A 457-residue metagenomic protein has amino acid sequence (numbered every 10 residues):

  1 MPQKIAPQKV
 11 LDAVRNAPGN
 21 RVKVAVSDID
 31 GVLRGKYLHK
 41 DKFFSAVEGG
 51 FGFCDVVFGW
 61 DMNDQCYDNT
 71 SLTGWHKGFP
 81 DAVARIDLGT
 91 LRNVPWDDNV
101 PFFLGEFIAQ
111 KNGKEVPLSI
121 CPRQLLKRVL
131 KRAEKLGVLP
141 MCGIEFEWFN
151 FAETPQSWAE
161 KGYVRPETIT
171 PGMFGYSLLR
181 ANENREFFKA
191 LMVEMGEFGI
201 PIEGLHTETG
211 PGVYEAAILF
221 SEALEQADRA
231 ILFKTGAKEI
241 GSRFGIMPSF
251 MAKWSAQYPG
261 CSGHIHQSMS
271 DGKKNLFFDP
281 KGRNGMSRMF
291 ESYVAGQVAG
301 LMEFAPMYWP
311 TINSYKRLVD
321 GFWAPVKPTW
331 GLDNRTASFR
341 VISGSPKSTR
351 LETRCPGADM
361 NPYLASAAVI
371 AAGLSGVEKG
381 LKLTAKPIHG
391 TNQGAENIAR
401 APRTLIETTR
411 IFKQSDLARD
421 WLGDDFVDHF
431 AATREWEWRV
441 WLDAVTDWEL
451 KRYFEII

Functional and structural regions predicted by a protein language model:
M1-G204, N397-I457: ATP/Mg2+-dependent ligation/transfer catalytic cores
I5, E239-I240, I246-M247, S270-I457: Catalytic-core signal marking the mid-to-C-terminal active-site face
D28-D30, I108-V116, R180, F220-Q226 (+4 more regions): A generic structural motif
R92-N99, L205-G210, Y258, T329-G331 (+1 more regions): Short glycine/proline-enriched loop/turn "hinge" motifs that connect secondary-structure elements and lie
F103-K111, Y214-F220, Q267: Short, hydrophobic beta-strand segments
M141-F149, K161-L178, F198-I218, P248-H266 (+1 more regions): Core alpha/beta catalytic barrel or barrel-like domain that forms the active/cofactor pocket in diverse metabolic
L178-N184, F188-E203, A216-A223, K234-F250 (+1 more regions): Accessory "access/gating" subregions that flank catalytic or transport cores
F220-L232, S255-A256: Active-site neighborhood of thiol-dependent amide/isopeptide-bond enzymes
